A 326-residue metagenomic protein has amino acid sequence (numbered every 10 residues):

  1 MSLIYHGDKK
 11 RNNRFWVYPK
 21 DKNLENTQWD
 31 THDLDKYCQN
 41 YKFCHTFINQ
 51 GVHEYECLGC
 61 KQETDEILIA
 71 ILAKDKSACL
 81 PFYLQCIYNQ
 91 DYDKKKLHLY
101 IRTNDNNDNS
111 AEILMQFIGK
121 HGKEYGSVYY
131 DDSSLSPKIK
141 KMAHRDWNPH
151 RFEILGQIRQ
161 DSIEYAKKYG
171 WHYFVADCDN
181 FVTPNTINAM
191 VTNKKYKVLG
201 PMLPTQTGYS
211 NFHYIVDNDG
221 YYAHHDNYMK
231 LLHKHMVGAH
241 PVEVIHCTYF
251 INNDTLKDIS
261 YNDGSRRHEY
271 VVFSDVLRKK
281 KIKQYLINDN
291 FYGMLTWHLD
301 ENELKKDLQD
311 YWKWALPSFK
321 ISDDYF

Functional and structural regions predicted by a protein language model:
S2-D30, L34, M236-Y249, N253-F326: C-terminal catalytic/acceptor-binding lobe
E66-L68, H98, V272: Cell-envelope/extracellular polymer assembly enzymes that use nucleotide-activated donors
A73-P81, T103, N107: A structural helix-start
Q85-K96: Short, acidic, metal-binding catalytic loop of nucleotide-sugar glycosyltransferases
R102-G119, D132-S136, N180: A conserved acidic beta->alpha catalytic loop
F117-Y169: Active-site-proximal specificity loops/subdomain of glycosyltransferases
I163, T183-N262: Conserved catalytic core of nucleotide-sugar-dependent glycosyltransferases
G170-F181: Short beta-strand-to-loop acidic/aromatic patch adjacent to the donor-nucleotide binding site
